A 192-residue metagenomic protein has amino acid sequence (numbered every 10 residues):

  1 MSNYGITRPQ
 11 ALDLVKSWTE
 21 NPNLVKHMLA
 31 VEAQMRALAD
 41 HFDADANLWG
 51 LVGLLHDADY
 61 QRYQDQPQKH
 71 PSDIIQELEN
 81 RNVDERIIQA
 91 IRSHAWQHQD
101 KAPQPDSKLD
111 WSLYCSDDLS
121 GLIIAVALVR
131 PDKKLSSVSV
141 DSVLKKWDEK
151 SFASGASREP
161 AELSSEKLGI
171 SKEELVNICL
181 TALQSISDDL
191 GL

Functional and structural regions predicted by a protein language model:
M1-I6, R81, L163-E166, E173: N-terminal entry module detector
M1-Q66, A102: Acidic/His-rich, divalent-metal-binding segments that scaffold phosphate/diphosphate chemistry
I6, Q10, K26-A30, K69 (+5 more regions): Conserved active-site and cofactor/substrate-binding residues in soluble primary-metabolism enzymes
L12, K16, L29-E32, R36 (+5 more regions): Predominant activation on well-ordered alpha-helical scaffold segments within soluble catalytic domains
N21, L109-S112, E173: Amphipathic, non-membrane alpha-helical segments in soluble helical-bundle scaffolds
F42-K150: Divalent metal-dependent catalytic cores for phosphoryl transfer on phosphate-bearing substrates
L135, S142-L192: A structured, mid-to-C-terminal "fold-capping" secondary-structure block
